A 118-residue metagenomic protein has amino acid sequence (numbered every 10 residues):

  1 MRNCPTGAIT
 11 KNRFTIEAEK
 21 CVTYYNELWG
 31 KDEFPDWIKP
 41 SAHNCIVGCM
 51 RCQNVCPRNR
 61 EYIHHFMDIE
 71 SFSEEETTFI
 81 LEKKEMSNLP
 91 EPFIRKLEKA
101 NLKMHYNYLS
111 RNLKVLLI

Functional and structural regions predicted by a protein language model:
M1-G30, A42-S73: Iron-sulfur cluster-binding cysteine motifs and their immediate structural context in ferredoxin-like electron-transfer
C4, K39, K103-N107: Glycine-rich, flexible loop segments associated with nucleotide phosphate handling
W29-D32, M86-P92: Short amphipathic alpha-helical segments, especially helix-boundary/capping motifs
E33-P40: Short linker/helix segments within small regulatory modules
E76-M86, L97-K99: Alpha-helical adaptor scaffolds
L89-L97, N101-I118: Long, compositionally biased charged/polar accessory segments in the mid-to-C-terminal portions of proteins
